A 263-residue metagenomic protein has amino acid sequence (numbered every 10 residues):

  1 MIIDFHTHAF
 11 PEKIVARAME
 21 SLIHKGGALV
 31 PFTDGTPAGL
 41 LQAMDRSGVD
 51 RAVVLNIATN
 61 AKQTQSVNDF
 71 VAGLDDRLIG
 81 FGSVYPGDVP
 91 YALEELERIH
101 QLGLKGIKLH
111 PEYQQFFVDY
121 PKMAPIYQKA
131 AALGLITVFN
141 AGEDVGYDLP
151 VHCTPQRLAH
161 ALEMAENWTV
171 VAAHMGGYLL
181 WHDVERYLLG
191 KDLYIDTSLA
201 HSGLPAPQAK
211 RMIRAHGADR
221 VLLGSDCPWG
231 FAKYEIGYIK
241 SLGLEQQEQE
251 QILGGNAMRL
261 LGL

Functional and structural regions predicted by a protein language model:
M1-H8, E12-R51, A215-L222, K233-L263: Mid-to-C-terminal alpha-helical segments outside catalytic/metal-binding sites
I2-F5, V53-L55, F81-G82, K108 (+3 more regions): Active-site neighborhood of phospho(di)ester-bond hydrolases with catalytic His/Asp-centered motifs
H6, M44, V71, I99 (+8 more regions): Conserved, mostly hydrophobic/aromatic
A9-F10, E143, G177, W229: Short active-site segment of divalent metal-dependent hydrolases/proteases that encodes the spacing between
V30-Q42, I57-Q65, D76: Metal-dependent phosphodiesterase/phospholipase catalytic core, i.e., the His/Asp/Glu-rich active-site region
G39-A43, V67-L74, E95-I99, K122-I126 (+4 more regions): A general structural detector for well-ordered alpha-helical segments in enzyme core domains, enriched
D50-R51, T59-V145, L149-H152, G203: Active-site gating/metal-coordination segments in enzymes
K105-G106, D119-L222: Catalytic pocket-lining loop regions of alpha/beta-barrel enzymes, especially the amidohydrolase/enolase/GH5 lineages
